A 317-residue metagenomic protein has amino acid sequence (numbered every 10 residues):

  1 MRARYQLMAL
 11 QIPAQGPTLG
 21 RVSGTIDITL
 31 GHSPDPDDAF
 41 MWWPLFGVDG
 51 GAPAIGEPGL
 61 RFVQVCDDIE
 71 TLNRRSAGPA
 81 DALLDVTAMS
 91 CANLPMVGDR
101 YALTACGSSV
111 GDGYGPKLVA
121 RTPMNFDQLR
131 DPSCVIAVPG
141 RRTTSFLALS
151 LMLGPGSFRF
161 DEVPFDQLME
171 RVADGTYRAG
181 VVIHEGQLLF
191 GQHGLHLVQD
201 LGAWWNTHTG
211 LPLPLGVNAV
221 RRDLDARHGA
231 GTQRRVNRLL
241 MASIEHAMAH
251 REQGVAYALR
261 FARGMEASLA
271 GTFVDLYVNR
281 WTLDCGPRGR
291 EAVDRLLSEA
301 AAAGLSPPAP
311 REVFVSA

Functional and structural regions predicted by a protein language model:
T25-G51, L118-A179, I183-L188, E291-D294: Bilobed "Venus flytrap"/periplasmic-binding protein-like clamshell domains and structurally analogous long
D37-W43, V48-S90: Extracytoplasmic small-molecule ligand-binding "clamshell" domains of the periplasmic binding protein/Venus flytrap
G50-C66, L153-P164, S306-R311: A local structural motif
D68-E70, S76-P95, P164, V181-L188 (+1 more regions): Beta->alpha turn/N-cap motifs
A105-F126, N206-D223: Hydrophobic/proline-rich hinge and linker segments of small-molecule sensing/allosteric domains, predominantly
F165-L259: Pocket-lining segment of extracytoplasmic ligand-binding domains
A226-E299: Secondary-structure end/capping motifs
